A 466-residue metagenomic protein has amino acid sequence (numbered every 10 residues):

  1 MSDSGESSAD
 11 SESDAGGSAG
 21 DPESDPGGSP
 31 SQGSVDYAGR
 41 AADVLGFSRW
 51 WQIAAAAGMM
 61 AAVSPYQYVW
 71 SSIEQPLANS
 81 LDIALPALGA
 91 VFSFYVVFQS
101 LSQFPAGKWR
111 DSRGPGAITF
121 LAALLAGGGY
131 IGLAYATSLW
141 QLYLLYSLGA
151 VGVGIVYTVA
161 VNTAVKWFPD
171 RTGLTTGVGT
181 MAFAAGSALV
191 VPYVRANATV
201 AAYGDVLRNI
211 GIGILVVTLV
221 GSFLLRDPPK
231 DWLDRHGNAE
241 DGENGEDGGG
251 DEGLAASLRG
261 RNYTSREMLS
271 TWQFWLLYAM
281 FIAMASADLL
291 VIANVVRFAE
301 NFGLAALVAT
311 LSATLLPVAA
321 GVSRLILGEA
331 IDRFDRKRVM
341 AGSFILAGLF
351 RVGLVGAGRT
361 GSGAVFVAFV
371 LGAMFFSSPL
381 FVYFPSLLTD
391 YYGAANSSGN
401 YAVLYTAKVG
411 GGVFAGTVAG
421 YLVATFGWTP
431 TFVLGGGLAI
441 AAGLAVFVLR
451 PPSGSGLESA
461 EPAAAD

Functional and structural regions predicted by a protein language model:
W70-L77, T264-E329: Extracytoplasmic gate region of multi-pass secondary transporters
L77-A78, W109-R110, A188-A202, V206 (+3 more regions): Interfacial helix-cap and linker-helix signal at transmembrane-aqueous boundaries of multi-pass secondary transporters
D82, G114, L133-W140, G152 (+3 more regions): Helix-breaking motifs and short loop linkers at transmembrane-helix boundaries and internal kinks in secondary membrane
L101-W140: Conserved MFS/SLC helix-loop-helix module at the cytosolic interface between two early adjacent transmembrane helices
I155-F168, T172-T176, P379-G393: Intracellular juxtamembrane helix-capping segments at the cytosolic ends of symmetry-related transmembrane helices
V178, S187, T389-W428, L434-G436: A late C-terminal transmembrane helix in Major Facilitator Superfamily
G179-L233, A239: Helix-loop-helix hairpin linking two adjacent transmembrane segments in secondary transporters
D288-L290, L304-L387: C-terminal transmembrane helical hairpin of 12-TM major facilitator-type secondary transporters
